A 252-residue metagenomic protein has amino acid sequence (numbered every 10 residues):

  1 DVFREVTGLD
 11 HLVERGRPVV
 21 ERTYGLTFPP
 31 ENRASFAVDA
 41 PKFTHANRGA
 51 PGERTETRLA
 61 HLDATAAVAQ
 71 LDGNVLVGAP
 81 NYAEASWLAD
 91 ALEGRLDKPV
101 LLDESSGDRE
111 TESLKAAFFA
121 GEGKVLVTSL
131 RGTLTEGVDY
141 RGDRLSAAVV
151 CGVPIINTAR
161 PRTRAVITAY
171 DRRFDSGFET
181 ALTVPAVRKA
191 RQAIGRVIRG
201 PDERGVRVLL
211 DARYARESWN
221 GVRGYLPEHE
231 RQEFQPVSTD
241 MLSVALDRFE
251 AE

Functional and structural regions predicted by a protein language model:
D1-E252: ASCE RecA-like P-loop NTPase motor cores that couple ATP hydrolysis to mechanical translocation on nucleic acids
